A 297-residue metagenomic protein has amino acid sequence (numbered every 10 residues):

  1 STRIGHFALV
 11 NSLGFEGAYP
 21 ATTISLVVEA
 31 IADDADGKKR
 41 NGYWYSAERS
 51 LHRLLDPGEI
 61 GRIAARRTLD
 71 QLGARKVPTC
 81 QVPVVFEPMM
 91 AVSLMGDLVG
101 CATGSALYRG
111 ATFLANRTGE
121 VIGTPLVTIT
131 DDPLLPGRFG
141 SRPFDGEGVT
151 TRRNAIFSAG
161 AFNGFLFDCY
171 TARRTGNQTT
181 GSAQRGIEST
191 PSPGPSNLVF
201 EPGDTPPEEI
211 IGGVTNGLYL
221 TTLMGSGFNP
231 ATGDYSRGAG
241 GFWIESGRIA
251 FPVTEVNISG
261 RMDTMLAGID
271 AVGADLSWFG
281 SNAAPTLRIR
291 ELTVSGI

Functional and structural regions predicted by a protein language model:
S1-H6, Q81-E87, E120-D131, L135: Active-site cores enriched in adjacent His and Asp/Glu residues with nearby glycine-rich loops that coordinate divalent
S1-I24: Hydrophobic alpha-helical hairpins/lids featuring a short glycine-rich hinge
R3, A32-G37, S158-A159, I244-S246: Short acidic-glycine loop/turn motifs at beta-strand connectors
L9-F15, A91-V99, A231-Y235, V294-I297: Short glycine/threonine-rich loop-to-helix capping motif typified by GTGT followed within a few residues by an Asp-Pro
A21-L98, A102, G273: Internal alpha/beta scaffold segment
S25-L26, Y43-L51, A102-A111, T171-G186: Extended active-site and interfacial segments that coordinate phosphate-rich ligands in large catalytic machineries
G100-T124: Amphipathic alpha-helical
A115-I297: Dual-mode signal for accessory low-complexity, basic/Gly-rich regions
